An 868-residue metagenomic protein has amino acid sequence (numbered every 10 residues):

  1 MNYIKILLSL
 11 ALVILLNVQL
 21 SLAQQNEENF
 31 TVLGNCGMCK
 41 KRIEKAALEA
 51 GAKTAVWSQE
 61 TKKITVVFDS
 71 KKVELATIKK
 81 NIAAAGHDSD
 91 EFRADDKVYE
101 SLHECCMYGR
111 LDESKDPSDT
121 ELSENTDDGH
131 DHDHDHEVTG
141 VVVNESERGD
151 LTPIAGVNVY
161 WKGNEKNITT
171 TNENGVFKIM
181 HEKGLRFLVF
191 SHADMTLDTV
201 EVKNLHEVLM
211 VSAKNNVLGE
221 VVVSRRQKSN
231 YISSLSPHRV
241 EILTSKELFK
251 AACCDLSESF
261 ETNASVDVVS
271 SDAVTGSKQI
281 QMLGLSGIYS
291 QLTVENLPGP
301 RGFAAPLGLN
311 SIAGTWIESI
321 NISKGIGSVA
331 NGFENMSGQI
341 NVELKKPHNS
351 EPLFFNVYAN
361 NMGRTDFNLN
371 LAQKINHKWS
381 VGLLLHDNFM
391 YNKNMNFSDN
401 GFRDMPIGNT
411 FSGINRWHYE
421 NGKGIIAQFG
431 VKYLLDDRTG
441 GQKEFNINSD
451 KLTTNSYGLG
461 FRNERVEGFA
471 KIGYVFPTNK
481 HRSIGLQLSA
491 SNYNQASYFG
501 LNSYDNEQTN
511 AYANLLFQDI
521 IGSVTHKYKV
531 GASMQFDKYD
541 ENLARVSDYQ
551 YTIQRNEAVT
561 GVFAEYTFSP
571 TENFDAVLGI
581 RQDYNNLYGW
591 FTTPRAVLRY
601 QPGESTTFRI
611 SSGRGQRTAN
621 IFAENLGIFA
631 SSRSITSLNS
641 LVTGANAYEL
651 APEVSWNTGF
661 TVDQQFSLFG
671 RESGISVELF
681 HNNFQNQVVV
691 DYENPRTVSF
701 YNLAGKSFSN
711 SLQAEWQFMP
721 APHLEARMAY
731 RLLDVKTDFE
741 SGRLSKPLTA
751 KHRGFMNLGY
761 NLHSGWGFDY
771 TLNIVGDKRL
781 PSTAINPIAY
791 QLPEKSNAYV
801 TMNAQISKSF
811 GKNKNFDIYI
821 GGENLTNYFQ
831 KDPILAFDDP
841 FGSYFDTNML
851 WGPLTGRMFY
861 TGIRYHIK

Functional and structural regions predicted by a protein language model:
A155-K162, S191-D194, L205-F249, G287: Short, acidic, small-residue-rich periplasmic hinge/interaction motif at the N-terminus of Gram-negative outer-membrane
F177-M180, Q279, L297-K324, G413: Short acidic/polar hinge/loop motifs at secondary-structure boundaries that mediate gating or recognition
L205-V211, L256-S259, K278-Q281, L307-A313 (+4 more regions): N-terminal periplasmic accessory domains that precede and gate Gram-negative outer-membrane beta-barrel machines
S257-R301: Extracytoplasmic beta-strand/coil segments of soluble accessory domains associated with Gram-negative outer-membrane
M390-S412, H418-I484, A490-Q508: Flexible loop and strand-edge segments within Gram-negative outer membrane beta-barrel domains
G485-S497, Q601, R609, Y648-N702 (+1 more regions): Membrane-embedded beta-barrel scaffold of Gram-negative outer-membrane proteins
Q616, Q685, I774-T783, K808-K868: C-terminal beta-signal and adjacent terminal beta-strands/loops of Gram-negative outer-membrane beta-barrel proteins
E678-F684, N702-T783: Gram-negative outer-membrane beta-barrel transporters
